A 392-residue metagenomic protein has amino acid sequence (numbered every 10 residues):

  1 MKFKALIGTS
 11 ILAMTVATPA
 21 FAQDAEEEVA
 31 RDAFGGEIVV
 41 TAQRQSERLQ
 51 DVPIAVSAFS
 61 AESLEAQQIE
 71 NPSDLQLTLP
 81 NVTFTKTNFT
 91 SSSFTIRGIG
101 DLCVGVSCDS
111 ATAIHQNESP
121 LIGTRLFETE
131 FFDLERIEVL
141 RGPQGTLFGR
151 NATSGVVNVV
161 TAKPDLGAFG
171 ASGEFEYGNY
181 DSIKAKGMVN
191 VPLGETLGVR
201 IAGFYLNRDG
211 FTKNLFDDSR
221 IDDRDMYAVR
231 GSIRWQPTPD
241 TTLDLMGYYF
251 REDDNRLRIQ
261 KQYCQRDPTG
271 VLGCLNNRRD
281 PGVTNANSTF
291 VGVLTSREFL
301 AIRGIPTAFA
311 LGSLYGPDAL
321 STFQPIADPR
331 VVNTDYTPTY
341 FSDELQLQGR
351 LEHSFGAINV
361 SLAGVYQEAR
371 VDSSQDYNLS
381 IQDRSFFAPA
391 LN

Functional and structural regions predicted by a protein language model:
M1-Q67, S73-L79, P239, L347: N-terminal Sec signal peptide and the immediately downstream disordered periplasmic leader that contains the TonB box
D24-E28, I54-L102, T112-E130, R136-G145 (+1 more regions): Periplasmic N-terminal accessory/gating domains of Gram-negative outer-membrane beta-barrel systems
A33, L75-L77, T87-F89, S182 (+2 more regions): Short, surface-exposed loop/turn motifs at beta-strand boundaries within globular domains
A33-E37, R44, D51-I54, F59 (+7 more regions): Extracytoplasmic
Q43, E174-Y180, F204-L206, Y248-F250 (+1 more regions): Outer-membrane beta-barrel pore domains and translocons
Q50-V52, S107-C108, G149-R150, T212-K213 (+2 more regions): Short, solvent-exposed loop/turn and secondary-structure capping segments
D109-A111, G123, F132-R141, T146-V229 (+3 more regions): Outer-membrane beta-barrel translocator/receptor signature
D218, R224-N392: Outer-membrane beta-barrel domain signature, strongest for Gram-negative TonB-dependent receptors and also present
